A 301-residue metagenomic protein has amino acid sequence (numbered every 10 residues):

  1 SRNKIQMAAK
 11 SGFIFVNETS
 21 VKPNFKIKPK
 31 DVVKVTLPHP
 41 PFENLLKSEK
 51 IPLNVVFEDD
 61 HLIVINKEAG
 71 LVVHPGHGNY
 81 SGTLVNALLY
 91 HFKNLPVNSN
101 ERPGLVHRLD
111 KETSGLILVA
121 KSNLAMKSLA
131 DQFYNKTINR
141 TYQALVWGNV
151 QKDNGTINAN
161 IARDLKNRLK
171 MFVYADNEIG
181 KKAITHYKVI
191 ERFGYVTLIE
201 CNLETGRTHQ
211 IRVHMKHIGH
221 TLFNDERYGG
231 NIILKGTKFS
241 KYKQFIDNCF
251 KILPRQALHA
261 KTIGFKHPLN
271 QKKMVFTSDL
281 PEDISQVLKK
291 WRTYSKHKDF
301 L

Functional and structural regions predicted by a protein language model:
S1-L165, L280-R292, D299: RNA pseudouridine synthases
V35-P38, N167-K170, K182, Y242-N248: Short Pro/Gly-enriched beta-strand edge/turn motifs at strand-loop
E58, S81, N135, Q143 (+5 more regions): Compositionally biased, intrinsically disordered low-complexity regions enriched in proline and serine
I65, V213, N224: Active-site flanking residues adjacent to catalytic metal/cofactor-binding acidic residues
H77, L89, S122, V213 (+2 more regions): Residue-level recognition of conserved structural "scaffold" positions that shape functional pockets and channels
S99-D131, N139, Q143, A162-H220 (+1 more regions): The conserved catalytic core of RNA pseudouridine synthases
I117, V150, I157, N231-I232 (+2 more regions): Compositionally biased, intrinsically disordered low-complexity regions
F223-F265: RNA substrate-recognition surfaces in RNA-acting enzymes
